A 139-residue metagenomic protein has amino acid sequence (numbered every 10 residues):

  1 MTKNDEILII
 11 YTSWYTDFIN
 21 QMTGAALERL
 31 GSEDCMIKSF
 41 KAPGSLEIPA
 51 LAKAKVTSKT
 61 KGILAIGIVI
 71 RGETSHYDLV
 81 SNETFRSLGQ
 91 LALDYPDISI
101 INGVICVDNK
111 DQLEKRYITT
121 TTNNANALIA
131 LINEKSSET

Functional and structural regions predicted by a protein language model:
T2, D17, Q21, A25 (+4 more regions): Conserved active-site and cofactor/substrate-binding residues in soluble primary-metabolism enzymes
T2-S39: Glycine-rich phosphate/diphosphate-binding loop of Rossmann-like nucleotide-binding domains
S13-W14, I68-V69, V104-V107: Short, ordered loop/turn segments at secondary-structure junctions
R29-S58: Active-site rim loops that border cofactor/substrate pockets in soluble metabolic enzymes
A50-L88: Glycine-rich phosphate-binding loop
R71-T74, D108-L113: A short acidic, helix-capping loop that chelates divalent metal ions and anchors anionic groups
V80-C106: Short, acidic/small-residue loops that bind anionic groups at enzyme active sites
I118-T139: A charged, well-structured terminal subsegment
